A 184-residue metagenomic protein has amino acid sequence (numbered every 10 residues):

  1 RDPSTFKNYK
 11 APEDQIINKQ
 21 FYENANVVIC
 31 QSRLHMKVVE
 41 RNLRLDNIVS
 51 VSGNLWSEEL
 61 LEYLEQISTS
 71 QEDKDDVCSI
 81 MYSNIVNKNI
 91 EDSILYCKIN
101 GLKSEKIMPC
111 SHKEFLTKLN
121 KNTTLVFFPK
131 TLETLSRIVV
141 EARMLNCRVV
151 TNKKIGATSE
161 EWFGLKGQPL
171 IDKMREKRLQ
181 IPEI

Functional and structural regions predicted by a protein language model:
R1, Q31-R33, M81-V86, M108-C110 (+1 more regions): Structural motif
R1-P3, S52-L55, K154: Histidine-centered beta-alpha loop that forms part of the nucleotide-sugar donor binding/catalytic region in diverse
S4, N8-V28, N120: Membrane-proximal helix-turn-helix segments that form the acceptor-binding/catalytic region of lipid-linked
Q20-I48, N89: A short, active-site helix/loop in glycosyltransferases that binds the activated sugar's phosphate group
N24-N26, D75, K121-T124, N146: Short, well-ordered alpha-helix to beta-strand connector turns
S32-M36, C110-K113, K154-G156: Short, polar loop motifs at secondary-structure junctions
N54-K118: Conserved catalytic-core segment of nucleotide-activated headgroup transferases in glycan assembly
T124-I184: Catalytic binding pocket for nucleotide-activated donors in carbohydrate/polymer assembly enzymes
